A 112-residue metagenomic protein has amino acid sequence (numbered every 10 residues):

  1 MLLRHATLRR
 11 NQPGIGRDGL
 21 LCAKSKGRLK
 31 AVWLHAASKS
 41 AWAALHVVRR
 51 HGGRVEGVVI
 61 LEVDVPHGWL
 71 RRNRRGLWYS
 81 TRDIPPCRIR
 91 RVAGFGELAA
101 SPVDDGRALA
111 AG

Functional and structural regions predicted by a protein language model:
M1, K24-V32, S38-G112: Conserved NAD+-utilizing ADP-ribose enzyme module
M1-W33: ADP-ribose/NAD+-binding catalytic cleft of ART/PARP-like enzymes
